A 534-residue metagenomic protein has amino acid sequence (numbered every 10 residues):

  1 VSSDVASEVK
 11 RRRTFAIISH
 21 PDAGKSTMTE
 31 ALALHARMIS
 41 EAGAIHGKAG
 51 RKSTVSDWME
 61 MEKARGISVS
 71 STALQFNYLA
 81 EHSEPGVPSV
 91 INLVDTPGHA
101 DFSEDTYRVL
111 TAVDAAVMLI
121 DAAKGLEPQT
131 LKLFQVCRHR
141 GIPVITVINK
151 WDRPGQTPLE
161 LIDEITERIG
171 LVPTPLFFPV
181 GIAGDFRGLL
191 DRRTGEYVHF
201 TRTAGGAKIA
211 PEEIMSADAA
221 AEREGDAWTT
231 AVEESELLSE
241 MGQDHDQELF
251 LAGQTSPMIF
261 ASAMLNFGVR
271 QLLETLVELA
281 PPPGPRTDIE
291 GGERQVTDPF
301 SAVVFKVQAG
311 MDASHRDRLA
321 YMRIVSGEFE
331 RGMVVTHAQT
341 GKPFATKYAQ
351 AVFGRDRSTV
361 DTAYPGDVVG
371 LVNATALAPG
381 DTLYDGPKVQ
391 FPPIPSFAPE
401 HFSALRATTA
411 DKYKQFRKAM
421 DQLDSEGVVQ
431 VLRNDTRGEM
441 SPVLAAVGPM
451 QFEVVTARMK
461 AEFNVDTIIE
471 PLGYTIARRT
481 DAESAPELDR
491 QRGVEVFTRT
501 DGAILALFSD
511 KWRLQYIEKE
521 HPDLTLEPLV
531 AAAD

Functional and structural regions predicted by a protein language model:
V1-D534: Structural and coupling elements of P-loop NTPases
